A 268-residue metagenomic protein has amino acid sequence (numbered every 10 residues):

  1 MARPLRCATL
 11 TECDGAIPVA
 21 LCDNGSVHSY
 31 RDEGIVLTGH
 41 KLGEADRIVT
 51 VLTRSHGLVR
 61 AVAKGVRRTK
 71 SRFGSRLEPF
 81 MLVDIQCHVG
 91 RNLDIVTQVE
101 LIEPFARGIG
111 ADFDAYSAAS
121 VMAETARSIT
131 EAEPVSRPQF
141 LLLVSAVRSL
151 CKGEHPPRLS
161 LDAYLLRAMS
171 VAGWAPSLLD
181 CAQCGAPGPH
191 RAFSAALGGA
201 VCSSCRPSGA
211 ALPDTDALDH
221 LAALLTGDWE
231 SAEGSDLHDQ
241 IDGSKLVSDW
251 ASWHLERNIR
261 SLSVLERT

Functional and structural regions predicted by a protein language model:
I17-T268: Non-catalytic alpha-helical scaffolds and adjoining flexible linkers that form interface surfaces for assembly
